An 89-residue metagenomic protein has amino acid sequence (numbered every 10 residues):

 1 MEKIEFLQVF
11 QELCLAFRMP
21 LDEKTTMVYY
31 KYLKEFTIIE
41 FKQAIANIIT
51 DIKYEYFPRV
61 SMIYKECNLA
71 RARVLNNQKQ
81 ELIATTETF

Functional and structural regions predicted by a protein language model:
M1-F89: Charged interaction scaffolds used for protein-protein
